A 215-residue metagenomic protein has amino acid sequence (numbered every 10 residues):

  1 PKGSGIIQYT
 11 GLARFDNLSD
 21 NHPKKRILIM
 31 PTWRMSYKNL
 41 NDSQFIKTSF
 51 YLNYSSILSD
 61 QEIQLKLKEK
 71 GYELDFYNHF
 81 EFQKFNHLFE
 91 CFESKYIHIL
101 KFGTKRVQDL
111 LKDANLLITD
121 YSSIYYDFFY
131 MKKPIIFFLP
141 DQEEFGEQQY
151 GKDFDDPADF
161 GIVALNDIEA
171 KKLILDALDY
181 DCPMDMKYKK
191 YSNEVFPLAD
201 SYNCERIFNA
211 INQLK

Functional and structural regions predicted by a protein language model:
G3-S4, C91, S123-V195: Catalytic binding pocket for nucleotide-activated donors in carbohydrate/polymer assembly enzymes
Q8, A13-E90, A164, A199 (+1 more regions): Conserved catalytic-core segment of nucleotide-activated headgroup transferases in glycan assembly
Q8, D75, L100, L116-I118 (+2 more regions): Hydrophobic/aromatic beta-strand patches that form the interior of the parallel beta-sheet core in alpha/beta enzyme
L12-R14, F102-K105, P140-E144: Short, acidic/turn-prone active-site loops that include or flank metal/cofactor- and phosphate-binding residues
K66, D109-L110, D156: Structural alpha-helical scaffold elements that stabilize or flank donor/cofactor-binding regions in carbohydrate
G71, D113-A114, K132, A158: Short, well-ordered alpha-helix to beta-strand connector turns
F80-Y126: Donor nucleotide-activated moiety binding/catalytic core segment of transferases that use nucleotide-activated donors
D200-K215: C-terminal alpha-helical cap of glycosyltransferases
